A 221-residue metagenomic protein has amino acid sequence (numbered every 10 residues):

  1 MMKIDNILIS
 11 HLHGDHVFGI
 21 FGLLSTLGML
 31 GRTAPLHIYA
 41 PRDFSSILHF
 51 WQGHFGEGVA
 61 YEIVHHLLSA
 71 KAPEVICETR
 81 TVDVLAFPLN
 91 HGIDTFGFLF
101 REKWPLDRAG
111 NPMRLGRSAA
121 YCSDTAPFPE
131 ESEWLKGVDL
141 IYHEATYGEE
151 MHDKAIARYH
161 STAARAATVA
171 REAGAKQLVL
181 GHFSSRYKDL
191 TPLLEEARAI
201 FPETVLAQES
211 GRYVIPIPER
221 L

Functional and structural regions predicted by a protein language model:
M1-Y39, L67-S69: Active-site metal-binding motif and surrounding structural segment of the metallo-beta-lactamase
I4-H13, P41, A120-T125, Y142-E144 (+2 more regions): Active-site neighborhood of phospho(di)ester-bond hydrolases with catalytic His/Asp-centered motifs
I20-L23, L48-W51, E131, A197: Hydrophobic packing residues within well-ordered alpha-helices of enzyme cores
S25, G53, T168: Short, well-ordered alpha-helices that flank and scaffold nucleotide-derived cofactor binding pockets
R32-S69, R186: Active-site neighborhood of divalent metal-dependent phosphoester bond hydrolases
E62-H65, V84, T204: Generic structural signal for residues in well-ordered beta-strands
S69-G181, D189-I200, P216-L221: Metal-dependent phosphodiesterase/nuclease catalytic metal-binding core
A207-E219: Binuclear metal-dependent phosphoesterase catalytic core
